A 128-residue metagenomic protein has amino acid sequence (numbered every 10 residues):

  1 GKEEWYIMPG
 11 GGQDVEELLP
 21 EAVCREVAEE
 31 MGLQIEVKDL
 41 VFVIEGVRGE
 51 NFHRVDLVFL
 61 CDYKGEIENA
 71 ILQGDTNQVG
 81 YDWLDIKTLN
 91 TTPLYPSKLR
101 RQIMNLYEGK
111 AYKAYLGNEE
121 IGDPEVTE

Functional and structural regions predicted by a protein language model:
G1, V43-G46: Short active-site-proximal "capping" loops at secondary-structure junctions
G1-M8, I35-D39, C61: N-terminal strand-loop-strand
E4-W5, D75-E128: Nudix hydrolase/Nudix homology domain
P9-G12, V43: Conserved N-terminal beta-strand and adjoining loop/helix that marks the start of the Nudix/MutT-like hydrolase domain
Q13-E36, G46-K98: Unchanged
